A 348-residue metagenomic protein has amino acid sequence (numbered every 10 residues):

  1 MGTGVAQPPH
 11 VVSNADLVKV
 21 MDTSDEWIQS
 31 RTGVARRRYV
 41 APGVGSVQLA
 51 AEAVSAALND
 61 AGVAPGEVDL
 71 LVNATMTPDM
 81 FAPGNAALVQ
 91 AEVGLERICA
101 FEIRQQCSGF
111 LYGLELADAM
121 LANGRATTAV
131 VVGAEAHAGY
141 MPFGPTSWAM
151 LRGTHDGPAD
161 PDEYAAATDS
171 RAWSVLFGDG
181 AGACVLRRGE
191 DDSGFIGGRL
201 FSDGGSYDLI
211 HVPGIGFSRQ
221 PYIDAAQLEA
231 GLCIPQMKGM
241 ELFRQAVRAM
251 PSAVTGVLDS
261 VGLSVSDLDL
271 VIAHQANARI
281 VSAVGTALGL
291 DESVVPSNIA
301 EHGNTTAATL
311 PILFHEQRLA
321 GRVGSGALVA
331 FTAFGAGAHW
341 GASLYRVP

Functional and structural regions predicted by a protein language model:
M1-G4, A74, R104, A129-E135 (+3 more regions): Short beta-strand segments
M1-P42, D162-E241, S252, R346-P348: Condensing-enzyme catalytic core mediating Claisen C-C bond formation in acyl metabolism
V11-V12, A82-G84, Y140-P145, W340-L344: Short acidic, glycine/serine/threonine-rich loops at helix termini
M21-S30, F81-G94, P142-D162, F217 (+2 more regions): Acidic-glycine-rich active-site phosphate/pyrophosphate-binding loop
V47, A51-V54, L58, T77-P78 (+4 more regions): Claisen-condensing/thiolase-fold acyl-transfer catalytic domains that form or cleave C-C bonds in fatty acid
A61, P65-T77: Membrane helical hairpin/interfacial module
P65-D69, L95-C99, N123-A129, R171-A172 (+5 more regions): Short coil/turn connectors at secondary-structure junctions
D118-L176: Flexible, glycine-rich active-site loops centered on histidine and acidic residues that chelate a metal or position
